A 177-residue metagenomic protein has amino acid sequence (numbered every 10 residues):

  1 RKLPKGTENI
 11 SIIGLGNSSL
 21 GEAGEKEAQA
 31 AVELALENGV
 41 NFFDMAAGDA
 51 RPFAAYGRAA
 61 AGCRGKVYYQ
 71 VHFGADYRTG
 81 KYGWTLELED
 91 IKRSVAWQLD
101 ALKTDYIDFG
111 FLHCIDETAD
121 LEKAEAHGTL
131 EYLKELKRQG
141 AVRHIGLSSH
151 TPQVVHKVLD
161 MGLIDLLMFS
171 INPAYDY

Functional and structural regions predicted by a protein language model:
R1-V71: N-terminal binding-site loop/beta-alpha segment at the start of enzyme catalytic domains that lines or forms
I10-G14, N41-F42, K66-H72, Y106-F111 (+2 more regions): Structural preference for beta-strand elements that scaffold enzyme active sites
I13-K26, A75-K92, T118-E122: Active-site mouth loops of central-metabolism enzymes
S18-L20, A46-G48, H72-D76, L112-I115 (+2 more regions): Active-site beta-loop-alpha junctions enriched in small/polar residues
A23-L36, L86-L102, S149-V158: Short, acidic/polar
G48, G62-E89, H113: Structural motif corresponding to the early beta-alpha repeats
L99-D120: Active-site groove signature of glycoside hydrolases
I115-Y177: Beta/alpha (TIM)-barrel catalytic core signal, keyed to glycine-rich beta->alpha loops juxtaposed to Asp/Glu that bind
